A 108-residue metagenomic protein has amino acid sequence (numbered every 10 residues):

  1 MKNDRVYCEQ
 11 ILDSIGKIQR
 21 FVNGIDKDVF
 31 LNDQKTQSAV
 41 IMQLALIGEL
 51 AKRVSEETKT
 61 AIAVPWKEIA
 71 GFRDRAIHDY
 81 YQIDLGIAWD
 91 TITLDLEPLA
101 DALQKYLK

Functional and structural regions predicted by a protein language model:
M1-K108: Solvent-exposed interaction patches of small proteins and small membrane subunits
